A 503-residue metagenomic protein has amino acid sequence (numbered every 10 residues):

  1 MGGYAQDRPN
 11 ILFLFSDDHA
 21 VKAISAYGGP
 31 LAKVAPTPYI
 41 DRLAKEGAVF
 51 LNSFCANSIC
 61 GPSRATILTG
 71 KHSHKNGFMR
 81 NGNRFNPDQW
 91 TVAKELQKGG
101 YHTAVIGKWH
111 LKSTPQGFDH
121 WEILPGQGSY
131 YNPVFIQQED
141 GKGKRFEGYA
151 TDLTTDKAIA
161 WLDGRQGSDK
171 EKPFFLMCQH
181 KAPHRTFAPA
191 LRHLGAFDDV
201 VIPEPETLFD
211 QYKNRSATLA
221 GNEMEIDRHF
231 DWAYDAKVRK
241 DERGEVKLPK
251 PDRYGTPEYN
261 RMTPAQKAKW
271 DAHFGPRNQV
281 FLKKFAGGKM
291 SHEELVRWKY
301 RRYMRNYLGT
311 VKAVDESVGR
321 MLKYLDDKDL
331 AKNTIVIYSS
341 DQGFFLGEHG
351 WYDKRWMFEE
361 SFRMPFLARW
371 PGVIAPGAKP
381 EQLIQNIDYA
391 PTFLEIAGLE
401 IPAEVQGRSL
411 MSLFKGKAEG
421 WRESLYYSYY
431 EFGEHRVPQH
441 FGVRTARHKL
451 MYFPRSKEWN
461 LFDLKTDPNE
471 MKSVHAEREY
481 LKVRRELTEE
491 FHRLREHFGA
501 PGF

Functional and structural regions predicted by a protein language model:
M1-P454, E458-W459, P468-E489, R493-F503: Formylglycine-dependent sulfatase
K465: Residues forming the ATP-binding cleft of Hanks-type serine/threonine protein kinase domains
